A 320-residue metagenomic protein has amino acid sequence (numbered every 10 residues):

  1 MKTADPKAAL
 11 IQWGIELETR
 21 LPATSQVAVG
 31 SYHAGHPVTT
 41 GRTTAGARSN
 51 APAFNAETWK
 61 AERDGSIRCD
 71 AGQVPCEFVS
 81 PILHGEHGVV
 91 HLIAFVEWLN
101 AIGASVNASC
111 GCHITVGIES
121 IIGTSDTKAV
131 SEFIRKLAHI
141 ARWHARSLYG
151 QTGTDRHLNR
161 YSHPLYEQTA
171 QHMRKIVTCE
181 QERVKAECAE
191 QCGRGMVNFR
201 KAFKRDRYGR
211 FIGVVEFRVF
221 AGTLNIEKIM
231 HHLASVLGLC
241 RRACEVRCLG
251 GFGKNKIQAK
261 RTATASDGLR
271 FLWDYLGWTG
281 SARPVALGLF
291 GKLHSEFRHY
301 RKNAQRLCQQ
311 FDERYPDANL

Functional and structural regions predicted by a protein language model:
M1-S105, E119-I121, D126-L320: C-terminal accessory/tail domains of diverse enzymes
G111: His-enriched metal-coordination microenvironments in redox/metal-binding proteins
